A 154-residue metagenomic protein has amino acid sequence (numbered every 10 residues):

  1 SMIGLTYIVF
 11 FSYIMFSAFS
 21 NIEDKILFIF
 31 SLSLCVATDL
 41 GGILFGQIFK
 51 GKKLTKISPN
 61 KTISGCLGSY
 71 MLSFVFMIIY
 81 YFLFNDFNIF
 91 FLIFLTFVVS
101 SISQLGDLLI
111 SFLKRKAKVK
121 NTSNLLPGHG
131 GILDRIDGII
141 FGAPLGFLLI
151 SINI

Functional and structural regions predicted by a protein language model:
S1-T62, C66-F97: Membrane-embedded alpha-helical bundles of polytopic integral membrane proteins
V9, I140-G146: Hydrophobic cores of alpha-helical transmembrane segments in multi-pass inner/ER membrane proteins, independent
I14-S17, F112, F147: Alpha-helical scaffold segments in soluble metabolic enzymes
C35-G51, S64, S101-F141: Acidic (Asp/Glu-rich) catalytic motifs at the cytosolic membrane interface
S73-F74, G142, S151: Hydrophobic transmembrane alpha-helices of multi-pass small-molecule transporters
M77-I78, L145-F147: A general structural signal for short secondary-structure boundary/capping elements
L148-I154: Juxtamembrane boundary at the C-terminal end of a transmembrane helix
